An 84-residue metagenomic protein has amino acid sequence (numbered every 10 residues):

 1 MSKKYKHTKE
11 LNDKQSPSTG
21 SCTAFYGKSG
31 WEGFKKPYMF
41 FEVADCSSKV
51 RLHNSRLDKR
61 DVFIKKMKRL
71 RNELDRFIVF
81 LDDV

Functional and structural regions predicted by a protein language model:
M1-V84: Positively charged, low-complexity terminal tracts and the immediately adjacent first secondary-structure elements
